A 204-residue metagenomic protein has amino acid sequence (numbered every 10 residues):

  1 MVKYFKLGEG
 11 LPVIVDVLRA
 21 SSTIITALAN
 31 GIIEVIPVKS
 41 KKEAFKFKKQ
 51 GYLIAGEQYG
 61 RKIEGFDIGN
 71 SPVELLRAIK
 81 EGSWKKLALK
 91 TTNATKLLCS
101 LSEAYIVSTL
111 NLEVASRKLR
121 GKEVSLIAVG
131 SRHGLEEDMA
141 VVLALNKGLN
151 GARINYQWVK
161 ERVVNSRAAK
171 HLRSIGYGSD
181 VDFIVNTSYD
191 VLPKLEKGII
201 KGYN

Functional and structural regions predicted by a protein language model:
M1-K6, A20-A29, V38-W84, T95: Residues that scaffold, gate, or flank divalent-cation-dependent active/transport sites
G8-G10, I32-I33, K49-Y52, G82-K85 (+2 more regions): Short coil/turn connectors at secondary-structure junctions
P12-V15: Short hydrophobic beta-strand that contains or immediately precedes a catalytic carboxylate
L28-G31, R120, V142-A144: Short, solvent-exposed amphipathic alpha-helical segments in soluble enzyme and RNA/protein-processing domains
Q58, T91-T92, V107-T109, A128-G130: Short, structured patches in soluble enzyme cores that scaffold and shape functional sites
R61, G65-A104, E137-N204: Long, charged alpha-helical interface segments
A115-L119: A short, acidic, amphipathic alpha-helical segment used as a generic capping/interface helix at domain edges
G134: Double-stranded RNA-binding/processing signature
